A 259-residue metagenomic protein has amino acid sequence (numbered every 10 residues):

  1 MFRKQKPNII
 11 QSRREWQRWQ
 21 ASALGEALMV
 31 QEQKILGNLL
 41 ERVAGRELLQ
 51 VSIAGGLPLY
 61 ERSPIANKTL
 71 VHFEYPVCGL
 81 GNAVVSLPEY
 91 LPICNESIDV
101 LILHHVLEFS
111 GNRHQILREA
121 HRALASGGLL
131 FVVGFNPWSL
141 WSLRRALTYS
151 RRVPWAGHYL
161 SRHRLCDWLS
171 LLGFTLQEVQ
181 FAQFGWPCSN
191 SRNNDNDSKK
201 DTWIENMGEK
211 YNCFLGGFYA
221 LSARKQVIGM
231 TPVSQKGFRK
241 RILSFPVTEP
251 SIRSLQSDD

Functional and structural regions predicted by a protein language model:
M1-E41: Class I SAM-dependent methyltransferase Rossmann-like catalytic core, especially the SAM/SAH-binding loop
K34, L39-L91: Class I SAM-dependent methyltransferase SAM/SAH-binding core
E89-L101: A short acidic, Gly/Pro-enriched loop at the edge of an enzyme's catalytic core that lines a small-molecule cofactor
H114-L129: A short glycine-rich, Lys/Arg-flanked "PGG" loop and its adjoining helix->strand segment in the class I
L129-A156: Conserved class I S-adenosyl-L-methionine
A156-V179: Short alpha-helix
L176-N206, F214-G216: Conserved catalytic loop of SAM-dependent methyltransferase domains
W203-D259: C-terminal lobe and adjacent flexible extensions of AdoMet/dcAdoMet transferase-like proteins
